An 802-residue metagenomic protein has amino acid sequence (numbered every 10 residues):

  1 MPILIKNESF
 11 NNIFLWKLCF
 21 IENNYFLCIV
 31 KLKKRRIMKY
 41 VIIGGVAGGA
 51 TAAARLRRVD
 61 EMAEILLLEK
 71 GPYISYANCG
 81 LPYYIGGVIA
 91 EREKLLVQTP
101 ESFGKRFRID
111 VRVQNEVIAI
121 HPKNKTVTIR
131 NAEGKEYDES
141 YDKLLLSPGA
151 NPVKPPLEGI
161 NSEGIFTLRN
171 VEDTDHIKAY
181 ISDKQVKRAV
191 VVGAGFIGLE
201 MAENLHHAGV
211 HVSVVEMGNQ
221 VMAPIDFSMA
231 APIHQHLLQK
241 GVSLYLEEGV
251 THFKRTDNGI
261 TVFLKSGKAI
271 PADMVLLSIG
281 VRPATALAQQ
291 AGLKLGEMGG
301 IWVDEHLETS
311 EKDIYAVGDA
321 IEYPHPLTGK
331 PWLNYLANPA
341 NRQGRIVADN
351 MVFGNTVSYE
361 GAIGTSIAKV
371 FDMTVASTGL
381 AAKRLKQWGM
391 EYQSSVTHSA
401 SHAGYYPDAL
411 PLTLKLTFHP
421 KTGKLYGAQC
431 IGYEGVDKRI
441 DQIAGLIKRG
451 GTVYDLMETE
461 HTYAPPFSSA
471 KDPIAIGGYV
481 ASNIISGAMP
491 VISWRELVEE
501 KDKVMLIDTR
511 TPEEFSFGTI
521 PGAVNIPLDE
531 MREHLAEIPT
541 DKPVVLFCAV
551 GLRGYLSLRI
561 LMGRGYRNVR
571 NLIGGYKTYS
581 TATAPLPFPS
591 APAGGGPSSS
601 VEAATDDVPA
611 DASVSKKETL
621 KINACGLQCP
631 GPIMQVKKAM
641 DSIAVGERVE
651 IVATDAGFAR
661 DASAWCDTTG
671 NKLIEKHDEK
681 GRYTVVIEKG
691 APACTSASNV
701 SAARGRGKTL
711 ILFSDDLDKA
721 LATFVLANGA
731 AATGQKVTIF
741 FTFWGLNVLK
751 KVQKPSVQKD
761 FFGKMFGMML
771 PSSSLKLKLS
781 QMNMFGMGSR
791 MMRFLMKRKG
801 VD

Functional and structural regions predicted by a protein language model:
I37-D110, V153, A202-I225, A362-T365 (+4 more regions): Beta1-alpha1 glycine-rich phosphate/pyrophosphate-binding loop at the start of Rossmann-like nucleotide-binding domains
I37-M38, A320-E434, P465-S469, P473-E499 (+2 more regions): Mid-to-C-terminal Rossmann-like scaffold of FAD/NAD(P)H-dependent oxidoreductases
M62, R112-N131, E139, H206-V303: A Rossmann-like FAD-binding core segment of flavoenzymes
L96, R188-A189, F196-K254, N334-A340 (+3 more regions): Rossmann-like dinucleotide-binding cores of NAD(P)H-dependent redox enzymes
E139-G149, P271-G280, G344, G423: Short hydrophobic core segments
L146-A208, S243, V303-E305, V524-L528 (+1 more regions): Glycine-rich dinucleotide-binding loop and its adjacent helix/turn
N161-Q185, T261-F263, K268-D349, Q442 (+1 more regions): FAD-site-proximal beta/loop scaffold in flavoenzymes
Y454-P465, S469-R495, E500-M505, P512-V545 (+3 more regions): Rhodanese-like catalytic fold shared by cysteine-dependent sulfurtransferases and DSP/PTP-type phosphatases
